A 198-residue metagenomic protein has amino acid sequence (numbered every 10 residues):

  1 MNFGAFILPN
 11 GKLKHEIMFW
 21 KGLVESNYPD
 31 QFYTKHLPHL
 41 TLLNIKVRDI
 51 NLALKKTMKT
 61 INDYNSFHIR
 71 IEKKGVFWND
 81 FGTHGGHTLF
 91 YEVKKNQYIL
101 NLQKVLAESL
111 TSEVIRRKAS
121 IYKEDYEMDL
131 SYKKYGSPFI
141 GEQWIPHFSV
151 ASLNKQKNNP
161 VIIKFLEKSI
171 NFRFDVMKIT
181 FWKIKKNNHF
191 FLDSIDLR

Functional and structural regions predicted by a protein language model:
M1-I71, V76-N79, N96-D175, F190-R198: Basic, often amphipathic N-terminal segments
T83-H87: Acidic/polar active-site rim loop that often engages polyanionic ligands
T88-K95: Short histidine-centered catalytic/ligand-binding loop motif
